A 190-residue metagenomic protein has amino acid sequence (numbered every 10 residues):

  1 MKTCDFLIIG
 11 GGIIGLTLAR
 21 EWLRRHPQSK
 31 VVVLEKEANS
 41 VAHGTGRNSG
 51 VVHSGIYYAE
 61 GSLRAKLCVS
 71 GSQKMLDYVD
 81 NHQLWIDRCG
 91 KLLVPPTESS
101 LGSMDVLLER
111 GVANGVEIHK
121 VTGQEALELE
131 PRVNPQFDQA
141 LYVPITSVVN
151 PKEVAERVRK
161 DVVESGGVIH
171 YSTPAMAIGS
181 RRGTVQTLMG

Functional and structural regions predicted by a protein language model:
M1-I14, V32: Beta1/beta-strand and adjacent pyrophosphate-binding region of the FAD-binding site in flavoprotein oxidoreductases
L7-I9, L34, A175, G190: Short hydrophobic core segments
A19, L23, D161: Gly/Ala-rich phosphate-binding loop of Rossmann-like dinucleotide-binding domains, activating on the conserved
L23-R47: Glycine-rich FAD pyrophosphate-binding loop
V32, H119-V121, V168-H170: General small-molecule cofactor/ligand-binding pocket signal
R47, S99-S103, E130-F137, G179-M189: A short, glycine/Asx- and small/polar-enriched loop/turn that sits immediately N-terminal to a beta-strand
G50-L129, D138: Dinucleotide-binding Rossmann-like beta1-alpha1 core, especially the glycine-rich loop that anchors the ADP
A140-G190: Helical element adjacent to the flavin cofactor pocket in flavoenzyme catalytic cores
